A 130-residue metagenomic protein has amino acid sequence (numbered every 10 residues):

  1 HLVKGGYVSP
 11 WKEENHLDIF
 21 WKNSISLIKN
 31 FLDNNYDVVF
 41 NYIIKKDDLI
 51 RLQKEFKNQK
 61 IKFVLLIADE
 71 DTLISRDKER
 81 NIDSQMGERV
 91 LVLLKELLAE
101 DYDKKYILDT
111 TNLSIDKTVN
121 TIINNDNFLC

Functional and structural regions predicted by a protein language model:
H1-N23: Conserved substrate/cofactor phosphate-moiety recognition/catalytic segment in nucleotide-dependent phosphotransferases
S9-N15, K57-Q59, R80-S84: Short, hinge-like loop/turn segments at secondary-structure boundaries
N15-N58: Glycine-rich phosphate-binding loop used to anchor ATP phosphates in small-molecule kinases, encompassing both
I28, I122, D126: Hydrophobic "lid"/C-terminal helical patch of Rossmann-like NAD(P)-dependent dehydrogenase/epimerase domains
L32, D126-C130: Short, hydrophobic alpha-helical segments
Y42, K57-D77, L108: Conserved phosphate-donor/acceptor-positioning beta-strand/loop module used by diverse small-molecule
D47, I67-T72, L113-S114: Conserved nucleotide-binding/hydrolysis micro-motifs of P-loop NTPases
E79-T121, C130: Small-molecule kinase domains that catalyze NTP-dependent phosphoryl transfer to phosphate-bearing small molecules
